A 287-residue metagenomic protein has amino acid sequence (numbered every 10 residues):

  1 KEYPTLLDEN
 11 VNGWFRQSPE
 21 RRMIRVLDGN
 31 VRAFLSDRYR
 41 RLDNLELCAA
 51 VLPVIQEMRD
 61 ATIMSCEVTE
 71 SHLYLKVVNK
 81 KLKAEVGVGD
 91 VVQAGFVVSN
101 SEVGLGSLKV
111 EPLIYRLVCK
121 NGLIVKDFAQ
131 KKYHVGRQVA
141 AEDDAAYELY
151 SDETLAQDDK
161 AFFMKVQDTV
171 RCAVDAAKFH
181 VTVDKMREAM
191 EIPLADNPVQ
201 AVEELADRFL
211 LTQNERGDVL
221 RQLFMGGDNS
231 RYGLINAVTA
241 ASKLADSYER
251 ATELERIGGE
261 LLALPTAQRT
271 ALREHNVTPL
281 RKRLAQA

Functional and structural regions predicted by a protein language model:
K1-A50: Feature for intrinsically disordered/low-complexity regulatory segments and propeptides
K1-E9, K81-A287: Intrinsically disordered, low-complexity regions enriched in serine/threonine
E2, I55-E67: Short secondary-structure junctions
L42-P53, E70-H72, Q93: Short, well-structured alpha-helical interface segments that form or flank functional binding sites
L52-Q56, G87-V88: Short, solvent-exposed secondary-structure boundary motifs
T62-K83: Beta-rich nucleic-acid/ligand-interaction surfaces
